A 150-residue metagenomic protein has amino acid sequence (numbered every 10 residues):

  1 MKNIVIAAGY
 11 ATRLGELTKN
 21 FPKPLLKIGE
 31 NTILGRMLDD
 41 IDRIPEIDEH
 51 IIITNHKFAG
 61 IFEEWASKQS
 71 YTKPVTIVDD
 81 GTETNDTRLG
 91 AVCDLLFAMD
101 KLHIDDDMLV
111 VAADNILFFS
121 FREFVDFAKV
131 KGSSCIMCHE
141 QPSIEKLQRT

Functional and structural regions predicted by a protein language model:
K2-V5, R13, K27, N31-V110: Conserved N-terminal catalytic core of the sugar/cofactor nucleotidyltransferase
A8: The conserved beta1-alpha1 loop
A11, F58-A59, F118, R122: Alpha-helix N-cap/helix-start and coil->helix boundary motif
A11-R13, S143-I144: Short, acidic Gly/Pro/Ser/Thr-rich loop/turn segments
K19-K23: Short alpha-helical oligomerization interface
A113-I116: The conserved acidic donor/metal-binding loop of glycosyltransferases
F118-T150: Conserved core of the sugar-phosphate nucleotidyltransferase
